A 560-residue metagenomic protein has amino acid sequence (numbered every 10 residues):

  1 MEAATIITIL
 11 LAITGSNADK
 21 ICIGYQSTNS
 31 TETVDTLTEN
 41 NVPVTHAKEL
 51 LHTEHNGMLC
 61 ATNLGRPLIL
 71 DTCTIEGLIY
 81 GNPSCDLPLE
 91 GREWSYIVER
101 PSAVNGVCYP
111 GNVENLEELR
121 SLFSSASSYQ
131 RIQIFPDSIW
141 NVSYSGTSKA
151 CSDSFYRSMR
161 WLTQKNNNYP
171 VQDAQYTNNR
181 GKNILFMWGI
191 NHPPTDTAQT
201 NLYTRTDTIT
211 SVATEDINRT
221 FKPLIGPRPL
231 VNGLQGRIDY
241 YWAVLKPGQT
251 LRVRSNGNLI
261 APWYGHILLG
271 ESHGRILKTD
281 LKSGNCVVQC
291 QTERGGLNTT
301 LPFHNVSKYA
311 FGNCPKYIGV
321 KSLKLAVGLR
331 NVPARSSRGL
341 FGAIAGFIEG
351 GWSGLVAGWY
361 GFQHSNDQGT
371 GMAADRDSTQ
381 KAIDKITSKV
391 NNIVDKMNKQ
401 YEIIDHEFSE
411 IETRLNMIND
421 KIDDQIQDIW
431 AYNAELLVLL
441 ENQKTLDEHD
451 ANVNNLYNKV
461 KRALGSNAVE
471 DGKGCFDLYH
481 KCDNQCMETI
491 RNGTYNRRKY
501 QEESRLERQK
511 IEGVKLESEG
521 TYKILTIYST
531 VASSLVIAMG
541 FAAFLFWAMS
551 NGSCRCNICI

Functional and structural regions predicted by a protein language model:
E2-I560: Extracellular/luminal domains of secretory-pathway glycoproteins
